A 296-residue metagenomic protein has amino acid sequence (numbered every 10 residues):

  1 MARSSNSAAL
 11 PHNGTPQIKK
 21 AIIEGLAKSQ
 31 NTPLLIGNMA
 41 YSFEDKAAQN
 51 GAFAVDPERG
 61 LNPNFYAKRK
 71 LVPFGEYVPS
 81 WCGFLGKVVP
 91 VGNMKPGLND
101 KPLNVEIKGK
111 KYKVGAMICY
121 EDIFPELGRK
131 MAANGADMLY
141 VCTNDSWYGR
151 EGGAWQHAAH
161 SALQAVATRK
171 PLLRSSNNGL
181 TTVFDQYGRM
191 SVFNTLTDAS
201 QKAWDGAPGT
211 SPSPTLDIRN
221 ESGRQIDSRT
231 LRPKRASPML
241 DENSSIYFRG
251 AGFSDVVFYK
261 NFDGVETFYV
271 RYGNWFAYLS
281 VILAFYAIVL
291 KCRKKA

Functional and structural regions predicted by a protein language model:
M1-A296: Enzyme catalytic cores with a strong preference for nitrogen-chemistry domains
